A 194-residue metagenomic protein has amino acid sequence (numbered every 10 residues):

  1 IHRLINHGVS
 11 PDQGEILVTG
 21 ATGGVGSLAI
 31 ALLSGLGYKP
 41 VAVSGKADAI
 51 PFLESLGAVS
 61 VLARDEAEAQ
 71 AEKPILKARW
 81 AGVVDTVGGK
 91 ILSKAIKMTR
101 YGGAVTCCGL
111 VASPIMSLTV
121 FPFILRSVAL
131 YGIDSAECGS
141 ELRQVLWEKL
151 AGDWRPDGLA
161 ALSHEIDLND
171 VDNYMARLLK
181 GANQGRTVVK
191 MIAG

Functional and structural regions predicted by a protein language model:
I1-A63: Mid-domain Rossmann-like dinucleotide-binding core that forms the NAD(H)/NADP(H) cofactor-binding site
I30-A31, P51, S93-I96, F121 (+1 more regions): Alpha-helical segments flanking ligand/cofactor-binding loops in enzyme cores
A58, R79-A81, F123: Local beta-strand N-terminus motif with an aromatic residue
A67-A78: Short amphipathic alpha-helix with an adjacent loop that forms part of the alpha/beta core around
K77-G82, Q184: A glycine-rich helix->loop->beta "capping" turn within Rossmann-like NAD(P)(H)-dependent oxidoreductase domains
A81-V84, T106: N-terminal Rossmann-like NAD(P) cofactor-binding module of classical short-chain dehydrogenase/reductase
K90-P156, M191-G194: Glycine-rich phosphate-binding loop and adjacent beta-alpha segment of Rossmann(oid) nucleotide-cofactor-binding
E141-G194: C-terminal hydrophobic helical "lid"/dimerization subdomain of Rossmann-like NAD(P)H-dependent oxidoreductases
